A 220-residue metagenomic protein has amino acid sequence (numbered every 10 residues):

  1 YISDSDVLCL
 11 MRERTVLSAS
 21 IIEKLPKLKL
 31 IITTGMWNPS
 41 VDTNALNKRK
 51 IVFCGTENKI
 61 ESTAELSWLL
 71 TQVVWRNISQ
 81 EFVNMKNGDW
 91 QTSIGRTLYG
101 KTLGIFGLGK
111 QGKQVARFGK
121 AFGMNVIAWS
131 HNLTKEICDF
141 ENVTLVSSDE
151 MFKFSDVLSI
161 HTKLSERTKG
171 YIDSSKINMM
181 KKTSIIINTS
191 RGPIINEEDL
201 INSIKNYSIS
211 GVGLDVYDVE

Functional and structural regions predicted by a protein language model:
Y1-R12, G123, E136: N-terminal glycine-/charge-rich "phosphate-binding" loop or analogous flexible N-terminal tail
Y1-V7, L25-K29, K153-L158, K181-S184: Short acidic/histidine-rich motifs immediately flanking catalytic phosphotransfer sites in two-component signaling
V7-F82, R96: Phosphate/diphosphate ligand-binding glycine-rich loop within oxidoreductases
V16-A19, L133-E220: Rossmann-like adenosine-cofactor binding region
L25-L30, R49-I51, G123-M124, K182-S184 (+1 more regions): A short helix->loop->beta-strand "cap" motif at the edges of active sites that frequently abuts
L28, Y99-T102, S174, T183: Phosphate-coordination loops involved in phosphoryl transfer and adenosine-cofactor binding
E81-Q114, G123, E141: Glycine-rich NAD(P)-binding loop of Rossmann-like domains
A116, K120, I204: Gly/Ala-rich phosphate-binding loop of Rossmann-like dinucleotide-binding domains, activating on the conserved
